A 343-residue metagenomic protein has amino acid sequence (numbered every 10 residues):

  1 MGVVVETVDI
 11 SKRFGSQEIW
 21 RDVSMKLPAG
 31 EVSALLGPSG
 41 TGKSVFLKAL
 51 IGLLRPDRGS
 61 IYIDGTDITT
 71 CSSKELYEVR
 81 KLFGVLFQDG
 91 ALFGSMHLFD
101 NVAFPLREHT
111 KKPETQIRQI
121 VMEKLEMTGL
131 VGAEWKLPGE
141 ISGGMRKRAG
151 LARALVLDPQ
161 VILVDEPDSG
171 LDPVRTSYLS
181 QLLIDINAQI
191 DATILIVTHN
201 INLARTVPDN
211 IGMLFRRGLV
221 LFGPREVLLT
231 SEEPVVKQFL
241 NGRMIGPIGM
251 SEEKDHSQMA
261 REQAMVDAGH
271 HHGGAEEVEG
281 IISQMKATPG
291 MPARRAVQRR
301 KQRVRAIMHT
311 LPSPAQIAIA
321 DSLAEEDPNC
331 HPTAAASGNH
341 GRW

Functional and structural regions predicted by a protein language model:
I51: Helix-to-loop junction immediately C-terminal to a conserved catalytic motif
T66-D67, E114-G132: Conserved ABC ATPase "signature" region
L137-I141, M145: Conserved ABC ATPase signature
D158: Conserved catalytic motifs of ABC-family nucleotide-binding domains
I162-D165: Catalytic Walker B motif of ABC-type/P-loop ATPase nucleotide-binding domains
